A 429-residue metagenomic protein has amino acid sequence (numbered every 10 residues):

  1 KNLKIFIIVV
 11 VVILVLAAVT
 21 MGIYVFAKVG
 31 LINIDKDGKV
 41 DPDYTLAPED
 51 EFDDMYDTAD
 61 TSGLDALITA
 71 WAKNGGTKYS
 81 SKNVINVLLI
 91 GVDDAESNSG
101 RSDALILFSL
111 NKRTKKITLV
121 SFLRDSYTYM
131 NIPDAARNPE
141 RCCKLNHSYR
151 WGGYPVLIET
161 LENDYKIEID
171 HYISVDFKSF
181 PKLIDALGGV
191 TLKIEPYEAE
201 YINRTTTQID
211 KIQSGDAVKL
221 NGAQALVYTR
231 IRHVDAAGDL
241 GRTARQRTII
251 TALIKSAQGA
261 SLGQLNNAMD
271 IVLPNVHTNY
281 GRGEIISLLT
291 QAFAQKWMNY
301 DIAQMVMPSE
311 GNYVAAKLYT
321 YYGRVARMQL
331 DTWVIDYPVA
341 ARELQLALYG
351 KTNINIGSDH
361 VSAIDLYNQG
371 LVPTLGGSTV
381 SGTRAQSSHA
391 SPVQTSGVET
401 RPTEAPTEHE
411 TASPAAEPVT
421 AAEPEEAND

Functional and structural regions predicted by a protein language model:
N2-V12, A17-D429: Non-catalytic, solvent-exposed segments at the cell envelope interface
